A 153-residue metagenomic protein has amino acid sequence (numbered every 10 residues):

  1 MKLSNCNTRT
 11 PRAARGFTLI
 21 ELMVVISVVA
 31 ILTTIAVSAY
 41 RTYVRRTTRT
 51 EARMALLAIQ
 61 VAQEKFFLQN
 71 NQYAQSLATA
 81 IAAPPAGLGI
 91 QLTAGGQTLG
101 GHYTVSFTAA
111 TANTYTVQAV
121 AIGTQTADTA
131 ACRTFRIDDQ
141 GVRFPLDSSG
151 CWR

Functional and structural regions predicted by a protein language model:
M1-F17: N-terminal leader/signal peptides at the extreme start of proteins
K2-L3, L68-R153: Periplasmic/extracellular, small/polar-rich flexible segments of pilin-like filament-forming proteins
R12-Y43: N-terminal single-pass transmembrane signal-anchor helix
A14, Y43-T50, M54, A110 (+1 more regions): Residues at secondary-structure transition points
L19-L22, Q63, A119: Conserved hydrophobic beta-strand within the GNAT/NAT acetyltransferase core sheet that lines the active-site cleft
I20-A30, R49-A58, P85-Q91: Short, charged low-complexity linear motifs
V44-Q72: Membrane-proximal N-terminal amphipathic helix
